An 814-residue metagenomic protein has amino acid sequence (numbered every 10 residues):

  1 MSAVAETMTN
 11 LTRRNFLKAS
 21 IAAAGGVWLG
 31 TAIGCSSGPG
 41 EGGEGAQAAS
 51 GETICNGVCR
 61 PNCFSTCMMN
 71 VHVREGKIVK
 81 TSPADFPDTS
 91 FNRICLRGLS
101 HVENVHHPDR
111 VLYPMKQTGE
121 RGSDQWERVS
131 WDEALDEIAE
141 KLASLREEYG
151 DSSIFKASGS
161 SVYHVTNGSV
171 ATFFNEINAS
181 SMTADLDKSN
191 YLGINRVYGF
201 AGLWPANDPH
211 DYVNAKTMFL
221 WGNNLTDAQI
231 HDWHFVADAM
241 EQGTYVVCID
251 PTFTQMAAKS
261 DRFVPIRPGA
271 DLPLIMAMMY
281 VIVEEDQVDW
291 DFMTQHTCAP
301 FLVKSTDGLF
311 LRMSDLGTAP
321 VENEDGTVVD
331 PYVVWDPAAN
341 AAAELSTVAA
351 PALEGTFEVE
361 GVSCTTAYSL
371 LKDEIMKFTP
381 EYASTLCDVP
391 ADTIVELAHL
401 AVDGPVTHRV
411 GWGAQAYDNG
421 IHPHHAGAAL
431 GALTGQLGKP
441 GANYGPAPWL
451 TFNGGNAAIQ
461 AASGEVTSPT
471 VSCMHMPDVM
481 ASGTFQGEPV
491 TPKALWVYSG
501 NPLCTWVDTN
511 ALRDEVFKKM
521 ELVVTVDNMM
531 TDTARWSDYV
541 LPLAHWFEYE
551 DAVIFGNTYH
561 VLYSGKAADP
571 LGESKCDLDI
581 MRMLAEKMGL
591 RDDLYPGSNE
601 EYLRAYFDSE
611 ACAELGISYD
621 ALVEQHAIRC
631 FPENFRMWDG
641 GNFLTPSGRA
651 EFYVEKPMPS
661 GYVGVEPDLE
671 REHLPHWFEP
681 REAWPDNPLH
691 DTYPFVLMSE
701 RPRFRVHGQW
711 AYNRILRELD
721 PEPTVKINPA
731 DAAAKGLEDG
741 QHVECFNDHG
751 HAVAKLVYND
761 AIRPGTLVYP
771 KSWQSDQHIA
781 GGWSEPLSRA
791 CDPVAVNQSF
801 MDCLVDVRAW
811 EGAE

Functional and structural regions predicted by a protein language model:
S2-D291, Q295-A352, S363-C364, E381-Y382 (+5 more regions): N-terminal export/assembly segments and adjacent metallocofactor-ligating motifs of anaerobic energy-metabolism
Q117-W131, Q287-A391, A567-Y653, L719-P721 (+2 more regions): N-terminal leader/propeptide and maturation segments of large enzyme subunits in energy/redox metabolism and hydrolases
L135-S153, D208-K216, D373-E374, V395-T407 (+1 more regions): Glycine-rich phosphate/diphosphate-binding loops that line cofactor/substrate pockets in enzymes
F155-Y163, Y382-V389, G411-N419, L450 (+1 more regions): Conserved short loop/turn motifs at secondary-structure junctions
G168-A237, Q242-V247, P273, A338 (+7 more regions): Extended redox/cofactor-interaction regions of prokaryotic respiratory oxidoreductases
M182-T183, Q287-F292, T393-I394, T407-H408 (+8 more regions): Acidic/polar loop patches that form or flank catalytic/metal-binding clefts of enzymes that bind anionic ligands
S260-I266, H560-P570: Short beta-alpha connecting loops at secondary-structure transitions that line or flank enzyme active sites
D577-L622, W710, R714-K726, A730-E814: Long, contiguous, secondary-structure-rich segments that constitute the structural scaffold of globular domains
